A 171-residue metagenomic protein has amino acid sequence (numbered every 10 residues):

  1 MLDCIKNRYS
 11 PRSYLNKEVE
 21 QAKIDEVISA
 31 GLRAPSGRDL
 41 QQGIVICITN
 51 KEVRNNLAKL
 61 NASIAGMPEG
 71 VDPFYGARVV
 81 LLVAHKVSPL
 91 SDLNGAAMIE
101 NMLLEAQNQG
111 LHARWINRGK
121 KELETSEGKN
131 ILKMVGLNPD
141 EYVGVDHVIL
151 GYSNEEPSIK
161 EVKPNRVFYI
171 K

Functional and structural regions predicted by a protein language model:
M1-K171: Acidic, surface-exposed loops and disordered segments
